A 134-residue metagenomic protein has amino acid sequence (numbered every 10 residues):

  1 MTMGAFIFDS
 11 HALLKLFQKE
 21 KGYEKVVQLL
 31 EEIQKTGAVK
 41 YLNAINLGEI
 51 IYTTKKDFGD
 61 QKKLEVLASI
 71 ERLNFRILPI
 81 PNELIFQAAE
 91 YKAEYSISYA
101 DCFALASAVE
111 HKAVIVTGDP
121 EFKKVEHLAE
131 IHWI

Functional and structural regions predicted by a protein language model:
M1-A5, R76, L105-I134: Acidic, PIN/NYN-like endoribonuclease modules and their adjacent C-terminal/linker elements
M1-L42, K55-A68, I134: Short, well-structured N-terminal submotif of metal-dependent ribonuclease cores
D9, D101, D119: Acidic active-site catalytic centers that drive phospho-/nucleotidyl reactions and related ester hydrolyses
L13-L14, L47, I85, F122-K123: A generic structural signal for short hydrophobic patches within well-formed alpha-helices
Q34, E71, V109: Anion (oxyanion) recognition and catalysis
T53-K56, N74: Helix-loop "lid/cap" segments that line or gate small-molecule binding pockets
R76-V116: Active-site neighborhoods of divalent-metal-dependent phosphate/nucleic-acid chemistry enzymes
